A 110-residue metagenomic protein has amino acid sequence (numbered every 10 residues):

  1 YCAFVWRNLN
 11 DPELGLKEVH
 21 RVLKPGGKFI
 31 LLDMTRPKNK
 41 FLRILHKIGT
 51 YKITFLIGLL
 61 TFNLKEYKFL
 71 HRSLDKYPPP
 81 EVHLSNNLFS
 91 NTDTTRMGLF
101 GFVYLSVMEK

Functional and structural regions predicted by a protein language model:
Y1-P12: A short SAM/SAH-binding and catalytic strip from SAM-dependent methyltransferases
W6, G15, T35: Flexible, active-site-proximal loop/turn residues at the rims of small-molecule/cofactor binding pockets and catalytic
N10, G15, N39-K40: Glycine/Thr-rich phosphate-binding loops of Rossmann-like dinucleotide-binding domains
E13-K28: A short glycine-rich, Lys/Arg-flanked "PGG" loop and its adjoining helix->strand segment in the class I
V19, I48-G49, S106: Nucleotide-activated sugar donor-binding and catalytic core shared by glycosyltransferases and related lipid-linked
L32-N87, T95-R96: C-terminal alpha-helical "lid/dimerization" subdomain adjacent to the S-adenosyl-L-methionine
L84-K110: Core SAM-dependent methyltransferase catalytic element
